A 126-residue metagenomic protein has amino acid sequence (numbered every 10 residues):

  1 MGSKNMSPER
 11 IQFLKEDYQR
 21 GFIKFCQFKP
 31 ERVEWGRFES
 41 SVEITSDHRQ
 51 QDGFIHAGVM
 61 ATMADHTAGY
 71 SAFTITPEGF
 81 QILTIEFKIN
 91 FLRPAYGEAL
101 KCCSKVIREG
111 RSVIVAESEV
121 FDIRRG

Functional and structural regions predicted by a protein language model:
M1-G126: Terminal targeting signals and extreme-terminal segments of soluble enzymes
